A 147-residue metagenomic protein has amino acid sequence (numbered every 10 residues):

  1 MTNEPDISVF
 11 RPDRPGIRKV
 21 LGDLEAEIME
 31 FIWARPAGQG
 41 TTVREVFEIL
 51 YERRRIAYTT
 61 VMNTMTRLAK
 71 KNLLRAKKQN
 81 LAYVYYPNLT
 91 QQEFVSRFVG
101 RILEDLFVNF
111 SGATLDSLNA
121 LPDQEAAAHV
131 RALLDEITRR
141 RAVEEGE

Functional and structural regions predicted by a protein language model:
T2-F31, T90: Short alpha-helical segments that sit at the start of domains
L21-L24, Q79-F98: Short, cationic-aromatic polyanion-contact patches
E30-A37, Y51: Short, locally clustered residues in the helix-turn-helix/winged-helix DNA-binding domain
G38-L50: Short acidic, hydrophobic short linear motifs in intrinsically disordered regions
M62-T66: Short, hydrophobic-biased segments on the C-terminal half of alpha helices that form "recognition helices"
N72: Glycine-centered, phosphate/nucleic-acid-interacting loop/turn motifs that mediate DNA/RNA or nucleotide
A76: Short beta-strand "wing" residues that participate in macromolecule-binding interfaces
R97-R141: Amphipathic alpha-helical dimerization/coiled-coil segments that flank or bridge DNA-binding/regulatory modules
